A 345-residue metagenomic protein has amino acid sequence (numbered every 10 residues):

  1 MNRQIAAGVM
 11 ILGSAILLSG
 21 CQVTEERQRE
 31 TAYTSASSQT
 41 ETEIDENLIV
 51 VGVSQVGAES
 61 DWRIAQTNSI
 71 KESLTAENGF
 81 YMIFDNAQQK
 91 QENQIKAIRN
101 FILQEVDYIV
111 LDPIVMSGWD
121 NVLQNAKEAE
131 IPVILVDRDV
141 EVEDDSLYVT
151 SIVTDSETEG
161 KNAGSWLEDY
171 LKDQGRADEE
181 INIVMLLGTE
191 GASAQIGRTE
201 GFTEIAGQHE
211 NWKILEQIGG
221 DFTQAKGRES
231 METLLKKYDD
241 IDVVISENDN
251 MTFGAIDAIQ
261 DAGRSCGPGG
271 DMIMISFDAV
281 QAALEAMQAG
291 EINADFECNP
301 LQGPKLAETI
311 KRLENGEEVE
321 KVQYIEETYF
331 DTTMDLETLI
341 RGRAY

Functional and structural regions predicted by a protein language model:
L17-G20: C-terminal motif of bacterial Sec signal peptides marking the signal peptidase cleavage site
Q22, R27-I49, E180, M185-E190 (+3 more regions): Hinge/cleft segment of the Venus flytrap/periplasmic-binding protein
Y33-E46, V50-S69, S73-E77, I83-K96 (+6 more regions): Extracytoplasmic "Venus flytrap"
I44-D45, V51, Q94, S151-E180 (+3 more regions): Hydrophobic alpha-helical segments within soluble ligand-binding/sensing domains
W62-A76, E159-W166, S193-W212, S230 (+1 more regions): Short, solvent-exposed amphipathic alpha-helices that sit in or adjacent to ligand/effector-binding or catalytic
M82-E105, E216-Y238: Structural motif
L111-E128, F202, E216-E285: Hydrophobic alpha-helical
N121-T158, N182, V280-A286: Flexible loop/hinge segments that line or gate small-molecule binding clefts
